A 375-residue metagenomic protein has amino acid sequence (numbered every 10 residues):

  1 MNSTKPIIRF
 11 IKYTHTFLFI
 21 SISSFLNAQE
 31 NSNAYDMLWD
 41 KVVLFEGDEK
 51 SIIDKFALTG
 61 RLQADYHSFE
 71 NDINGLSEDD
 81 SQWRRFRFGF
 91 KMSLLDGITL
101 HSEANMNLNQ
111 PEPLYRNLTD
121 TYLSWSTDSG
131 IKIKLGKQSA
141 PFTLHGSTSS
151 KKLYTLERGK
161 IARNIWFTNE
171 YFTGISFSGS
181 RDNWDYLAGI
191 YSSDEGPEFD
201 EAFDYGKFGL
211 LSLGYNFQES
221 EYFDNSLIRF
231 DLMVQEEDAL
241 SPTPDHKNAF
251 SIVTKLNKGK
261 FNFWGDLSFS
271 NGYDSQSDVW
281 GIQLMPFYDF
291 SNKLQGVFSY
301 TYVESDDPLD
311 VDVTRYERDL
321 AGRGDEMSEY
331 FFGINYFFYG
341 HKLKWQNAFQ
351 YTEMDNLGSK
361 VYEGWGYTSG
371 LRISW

Functional and structural regions predicted by a protein language model:
M1-Y35: Cleavable N-terminal export/targeting peptides
F25-S51: Sec-dependent signal peptide cleavage junction
E30-A34, E70-L76, P113, Y122-S126 (+2 more regions): Outer-membrane beta-barrel pore domains
D40-L44, G209-F217, F332-N335, G370-S374: Short, well-ordered amphipathic alpha-helices
L44-E70, G75-E195, Y205-L210, G214-S220 (+1 more regions): Outer membrane beta-barrel
N169, S176, E201-F208, P242-A249 (+2 more regions): Short, contiguous, pocket-lining structural segments that sit at or immediately flank catalytic/ligand-binding sites
G189-E201, L232-Q235: Active-site-proximal beta-alpha loop/turn segments in soluble metabolic enzymes
P197-E201, E219-E221, A239-P242: Short helix-to-loop capping/linker segments positioned immediately adjacent to catalytic or ligand/cofactor-binding
